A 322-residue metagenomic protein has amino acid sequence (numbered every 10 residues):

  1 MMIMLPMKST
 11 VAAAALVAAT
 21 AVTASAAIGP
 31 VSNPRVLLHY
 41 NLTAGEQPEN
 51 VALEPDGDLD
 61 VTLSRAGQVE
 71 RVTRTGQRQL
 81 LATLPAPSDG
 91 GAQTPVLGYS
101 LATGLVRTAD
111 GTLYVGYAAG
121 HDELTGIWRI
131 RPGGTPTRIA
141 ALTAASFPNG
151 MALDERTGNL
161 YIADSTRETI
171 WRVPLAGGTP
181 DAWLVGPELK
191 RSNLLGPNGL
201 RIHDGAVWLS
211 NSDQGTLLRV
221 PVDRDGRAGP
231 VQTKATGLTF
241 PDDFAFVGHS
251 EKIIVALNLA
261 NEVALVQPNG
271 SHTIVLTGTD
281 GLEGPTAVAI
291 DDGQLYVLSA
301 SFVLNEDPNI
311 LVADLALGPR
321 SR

Functional and structural regions predicted by a protein language model:
M1-I28: Secretory targeting and sorting signals
P34-L42, R78-P95, T135-A141, T179-R191 (+2 more regions): A short beta-strand motif characteristic of beta-propeller blades
N41-D58, P87-Y117, H121, L142-L160 (+5 more regions): Beta-rich, blade/repeat-based domains predominating in secreted/periplasmic proteins but also intracellular
S64, A118-G120, S165-T166, S212-D213 (+2 more regions): Short loop/turn segments immediately following the C-termini of beta-strands
Q68-E70, T125-W128, T169-R172, T216-L218 (+2 more regions): A short loop-to-beta-strand structural motif that recurs across blades of beta-propeller domains
V72-Q77, I130-T135, P174-G178, P221-G226 (+2 more regions): Short loop/turn segments that connect beta-strands within beta-propeller blades
G126-L175: Hydrophobic alpha-helical segments and helix pairs
Q214-E283: Glycine/small-residue-rich hydrophobic helix-like segments
